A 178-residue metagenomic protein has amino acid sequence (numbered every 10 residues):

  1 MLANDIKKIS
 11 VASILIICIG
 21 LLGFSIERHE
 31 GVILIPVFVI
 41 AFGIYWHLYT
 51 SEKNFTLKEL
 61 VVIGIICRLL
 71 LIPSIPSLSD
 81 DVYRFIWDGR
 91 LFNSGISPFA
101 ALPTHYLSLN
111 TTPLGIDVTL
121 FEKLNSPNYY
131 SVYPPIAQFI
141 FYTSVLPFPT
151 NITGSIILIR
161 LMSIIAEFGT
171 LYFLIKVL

Functional and structural regions predicted by a protein language model:
M1-L70, I75: Start-transfer (signal-anchor) and selected internal transmembrane alpha helices of multi-pass inner/ER membrane
A3, A12, A41, A100-A101 (+2 more regions): A sequence-composition feature that detects small, non-aromatic residues
I26-I35, T150-I164: Membrane-interface anchor segments at the N-terminal boundary of transmembrane helices in multi-pass membrane enzymes
L34-I44, R84-W87, E167-T170: Hydrophobic core segments of transmembrane alpha-helices in multi-pass, intramembrane catalytic enzymes
F42-T50, T143, G154-L178: Transmembrane-helix motifs of polytopic, lipid-linked glycan transferases
F55-I156: Intramembrane catalytic core of multi-pass membrane enzymes that act on lipidic substrates
